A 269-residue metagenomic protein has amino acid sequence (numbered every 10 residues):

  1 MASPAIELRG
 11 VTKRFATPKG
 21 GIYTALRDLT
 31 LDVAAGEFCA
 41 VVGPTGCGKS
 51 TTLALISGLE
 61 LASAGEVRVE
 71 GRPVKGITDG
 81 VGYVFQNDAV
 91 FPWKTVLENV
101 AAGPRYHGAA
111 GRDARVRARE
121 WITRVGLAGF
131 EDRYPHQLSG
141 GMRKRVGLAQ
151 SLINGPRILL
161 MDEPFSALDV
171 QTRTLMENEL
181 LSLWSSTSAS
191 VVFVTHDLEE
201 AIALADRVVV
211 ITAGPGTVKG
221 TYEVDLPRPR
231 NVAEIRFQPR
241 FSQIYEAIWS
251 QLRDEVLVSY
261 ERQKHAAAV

Functional and structural regions predicted by a protein language model:
V42-P44: The feature captures the beta-strand-to-loop junction immediately N-terminal to the Walker
S57: Helix-to-loop junction immediately C-terminal to a conserved catalytic motif
G65-I77: Conserved ABC transporter NBD signature motif
K94-A102: Short coil-to-helix segment of the ABC ATPase nucleotide-binding domain corresponding to the Q-loop/switch region
R105, R112-F130, S182: Conserved ABC ATPase "signature" region
R133-H136, N154: Conserved signature/switch motifs of ABC ATPase nucleotide-binding domains
L159-D162: Catalytic Walker B motif of ABC-type/P-loop ATPase nucleotide-binding domains
